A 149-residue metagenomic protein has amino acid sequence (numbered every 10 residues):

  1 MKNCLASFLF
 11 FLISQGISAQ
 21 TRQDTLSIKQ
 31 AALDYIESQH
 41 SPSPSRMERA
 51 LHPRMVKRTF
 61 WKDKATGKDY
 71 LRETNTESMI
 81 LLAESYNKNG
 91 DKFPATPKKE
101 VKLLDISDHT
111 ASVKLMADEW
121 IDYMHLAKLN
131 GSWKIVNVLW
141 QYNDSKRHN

Functional and structural regions predicted by a protein language model:
M1-Q23: Bacterial Sec-dependent N-terminal signal peptides
C4-S7, S38, A111: Long alpha-helical scaffolds
S18-S45, R49, P53: Short, low-complexity N-terminal intrinsically disordered segments enriched in polar/charged residues
Q20, H148-N149: Short, solvent-exposed mixed-charge patches
H40-S78: Early exported N-terminus immediately downstream of N-terminal targeting peptides
L51-P53, W61, A117-E119, K128-N130 (+1 more regions): A mature extracytoplasmic/lumenal domain signature
F60-W61, Y70-E119: Surface-exposed, charged secondary-structure patches
S112, D122-K146: Short beta-strand edge/turn micro-motifs at domain boundaries
